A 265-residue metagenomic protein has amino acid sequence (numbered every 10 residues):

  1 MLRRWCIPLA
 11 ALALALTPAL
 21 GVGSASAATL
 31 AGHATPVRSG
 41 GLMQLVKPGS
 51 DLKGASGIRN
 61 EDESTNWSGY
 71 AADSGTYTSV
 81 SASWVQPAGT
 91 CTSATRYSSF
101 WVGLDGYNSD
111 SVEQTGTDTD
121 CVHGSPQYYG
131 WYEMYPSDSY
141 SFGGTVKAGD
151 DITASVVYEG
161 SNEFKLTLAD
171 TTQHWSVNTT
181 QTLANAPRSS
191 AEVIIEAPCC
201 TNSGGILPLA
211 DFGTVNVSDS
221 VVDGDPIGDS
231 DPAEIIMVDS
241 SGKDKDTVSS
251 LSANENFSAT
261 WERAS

Functional and structural regions predicted by a protein language model:
L2-P8, L20-S265: Exposed, interaction-prone regions of secreted/extracellular proteins
A13-L20: Hydrophobic core
